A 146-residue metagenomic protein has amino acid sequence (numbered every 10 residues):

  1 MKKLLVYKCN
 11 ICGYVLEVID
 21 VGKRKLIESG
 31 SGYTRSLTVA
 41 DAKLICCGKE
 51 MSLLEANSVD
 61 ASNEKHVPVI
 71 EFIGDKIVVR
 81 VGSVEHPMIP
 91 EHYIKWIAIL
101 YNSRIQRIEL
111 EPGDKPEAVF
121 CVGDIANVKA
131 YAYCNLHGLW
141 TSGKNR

Functional and structural regions predicted by a protein language model:
L4-V6, V15, K25, D41-K43 (+1 more regions): Residues immediately within or flanking Cys/His clusters that coordinate Zn2+ in small zinc-binding modules
I11-Y14, G30-R35, G48-M51, L136-L139: Short Cys/His-rich local motifs and their 1-3 flanking residues in nucleic-acid-associated proteins and small
G22-Y33, A40-E50: Cysteine-rich micro-motifs
R35-L37, E50-E64: Short metal-binding segments enriched for Cys and/or His
V81-I89: Short amphipathic, basic-aromatic surface patches that mediate peripheral association with negatively charged
P116-F120: Short strand-edge motifs at loop-to-beta-strand transitions and within beta-strands of extracellular beta-rich domains
A126-L136: Short, aromatic- and glycine-rich surface loops/edge beta-strands on solvent-exposed regions
G138-R146: Edge beta-strands of extracellular beta-sandwich domains
